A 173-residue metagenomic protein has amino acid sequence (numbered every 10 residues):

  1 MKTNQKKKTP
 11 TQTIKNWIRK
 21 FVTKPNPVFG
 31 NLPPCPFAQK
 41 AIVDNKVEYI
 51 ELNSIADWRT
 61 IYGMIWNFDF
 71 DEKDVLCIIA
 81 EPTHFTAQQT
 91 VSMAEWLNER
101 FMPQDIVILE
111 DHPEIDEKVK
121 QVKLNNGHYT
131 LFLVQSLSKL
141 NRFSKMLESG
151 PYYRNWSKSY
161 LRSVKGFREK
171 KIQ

Functional and structural regions predicted by a protein language model:
M1-F70: N-terminal, charge-rich interaction modules
N16, K20, G63, S92-E99 (+2 more regions): Charged/polar, solvent-exposed surface patches and flexible loops
G30-P33, R59-Y62, Q89-S92, P113-D116 (+1 more regions): Short amphipathic alpha-helical surface micro-motifs
I55-D57, P82-Q88, K139-L140: Short acidic, S/G/P-rich loop/turn micro-motifs used as interaction or catalytic elements
D69-G127, L131: Non-transmembrane, aqueous-exposed alpha-helical and coiled segments at domain scale
L124-Q173: A cross-taxonomic marker for long C-terminal extensions/tails that follow the last structured domain
